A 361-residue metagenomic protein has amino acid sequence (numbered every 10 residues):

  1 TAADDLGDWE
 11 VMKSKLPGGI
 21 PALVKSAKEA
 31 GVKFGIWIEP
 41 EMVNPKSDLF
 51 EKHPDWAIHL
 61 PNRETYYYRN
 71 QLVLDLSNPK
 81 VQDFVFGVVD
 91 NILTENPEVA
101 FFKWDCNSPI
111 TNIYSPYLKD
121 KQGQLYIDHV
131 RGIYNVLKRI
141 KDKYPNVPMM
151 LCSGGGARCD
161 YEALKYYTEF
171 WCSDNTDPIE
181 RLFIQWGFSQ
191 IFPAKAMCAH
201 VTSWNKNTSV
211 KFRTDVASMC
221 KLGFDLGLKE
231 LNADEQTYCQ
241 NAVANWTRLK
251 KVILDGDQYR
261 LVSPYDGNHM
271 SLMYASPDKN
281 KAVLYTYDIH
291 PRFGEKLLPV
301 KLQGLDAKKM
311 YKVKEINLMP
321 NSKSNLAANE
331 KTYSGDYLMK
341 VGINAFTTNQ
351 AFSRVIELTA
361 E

Functional and structural regions predicted by a protein language model:
T1-G87, N96, F101: Aromatic-lined carbohydrate-binding/catalytic grooves of carbohydrate-active enzymes
A27, V85, M149, A217 (+2 more regions): Conserved, mostly hydrophobic/aromatic
I38-N44, C106-I110, S153-A157: Active-site-proximal loop/turn and secondary-structure-junction residues that shape catalytic pockets, frequently
N44-P45, L49-D83, I127-E230: Glycan-recognition surfaces
F84-L118: Active-site groove signature of glycoside hydrolases
K211-V262: Catalytic cores of secreted or luminal carbohydrate-active enzymes
S263-A307: Carbohydrate-binding surface patches
H290-E361: C-terminal beta-sandwich/jelly-roll accessory domains of carbohydrate-active enzymes
